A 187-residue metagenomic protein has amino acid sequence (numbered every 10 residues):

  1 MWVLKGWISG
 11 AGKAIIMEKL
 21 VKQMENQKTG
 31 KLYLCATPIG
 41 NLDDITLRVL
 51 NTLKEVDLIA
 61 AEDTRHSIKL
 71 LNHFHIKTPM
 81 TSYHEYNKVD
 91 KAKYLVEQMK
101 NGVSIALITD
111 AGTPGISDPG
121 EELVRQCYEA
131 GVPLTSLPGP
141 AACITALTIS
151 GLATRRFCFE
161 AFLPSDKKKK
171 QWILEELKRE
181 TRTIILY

Functional and structural regions predicted by a protein language model:
E18-E25, T29-G30, T145-Y187: Beta-strand/loop-alpha-helix module characteristic of Rossmann-like adenine-cofactor folds
E18-Y86: Glycine-rich, flexible N-terminal cofactor/catalytic loop recognition
G30-L34, G102-A106, T183-I185: Residue-level preference for the first positions of well-ordered beta-strands
L53-I59, G131-L134, T183-I184: Short active-site oxyanion
K77-E85, L134-T135, R155-A161: Short hydrophobic/aromatic-enriched beta-strand-loop microsegments
N87-L95: Glycine-rich, highly charged phosphate/nucleotide-binding loops
N101-C158: Short glycine-cluster motifs
